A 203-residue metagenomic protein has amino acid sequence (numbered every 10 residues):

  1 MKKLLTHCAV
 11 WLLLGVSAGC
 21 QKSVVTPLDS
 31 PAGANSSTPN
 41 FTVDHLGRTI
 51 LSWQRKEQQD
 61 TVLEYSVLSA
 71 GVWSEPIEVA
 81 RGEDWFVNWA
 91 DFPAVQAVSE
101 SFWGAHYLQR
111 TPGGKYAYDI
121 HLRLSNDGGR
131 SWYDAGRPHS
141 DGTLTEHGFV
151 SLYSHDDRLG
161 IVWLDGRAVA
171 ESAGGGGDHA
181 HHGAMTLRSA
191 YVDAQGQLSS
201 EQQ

Functional and structural regions predicted by a protein language model:
M1-L4: Positively charged n-region of N-terminal signal peptides that target proteins for export
T6-H7, L68: Short amphipathic alpha-helical "recognition" segments used for binding
H7-S17: Bacterial N-terminal signal peptides
C20-Q203: Extracellular, repeat-based ectodomains that mediate carbohydrate processing or recognition
